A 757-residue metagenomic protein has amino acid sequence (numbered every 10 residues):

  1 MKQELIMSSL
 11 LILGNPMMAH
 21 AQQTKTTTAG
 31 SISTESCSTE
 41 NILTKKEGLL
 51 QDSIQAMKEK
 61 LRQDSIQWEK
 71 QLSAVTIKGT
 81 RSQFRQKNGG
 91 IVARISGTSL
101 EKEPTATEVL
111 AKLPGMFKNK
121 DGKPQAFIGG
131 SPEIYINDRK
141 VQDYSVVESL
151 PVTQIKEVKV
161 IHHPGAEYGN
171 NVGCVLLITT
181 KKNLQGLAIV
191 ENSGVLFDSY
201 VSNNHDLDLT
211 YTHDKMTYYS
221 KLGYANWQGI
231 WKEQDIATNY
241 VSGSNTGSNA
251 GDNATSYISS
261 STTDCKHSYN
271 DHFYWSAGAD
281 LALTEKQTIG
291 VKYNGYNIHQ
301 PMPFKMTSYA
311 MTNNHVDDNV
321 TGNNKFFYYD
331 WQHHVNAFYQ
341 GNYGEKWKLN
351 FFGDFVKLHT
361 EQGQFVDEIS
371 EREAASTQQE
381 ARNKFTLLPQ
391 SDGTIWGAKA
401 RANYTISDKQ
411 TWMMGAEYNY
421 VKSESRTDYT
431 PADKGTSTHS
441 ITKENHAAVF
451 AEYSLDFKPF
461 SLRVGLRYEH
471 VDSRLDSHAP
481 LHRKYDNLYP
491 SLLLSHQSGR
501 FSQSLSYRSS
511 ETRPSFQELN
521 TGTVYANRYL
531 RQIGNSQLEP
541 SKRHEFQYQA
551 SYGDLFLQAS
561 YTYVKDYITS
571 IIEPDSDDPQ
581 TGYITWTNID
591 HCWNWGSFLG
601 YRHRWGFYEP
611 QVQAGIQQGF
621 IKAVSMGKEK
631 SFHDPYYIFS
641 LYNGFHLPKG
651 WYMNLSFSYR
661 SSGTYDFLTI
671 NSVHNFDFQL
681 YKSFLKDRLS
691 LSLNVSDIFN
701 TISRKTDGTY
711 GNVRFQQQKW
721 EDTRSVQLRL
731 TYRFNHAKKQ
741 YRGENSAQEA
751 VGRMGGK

Functional and structural regions predicted by a protein language model:
Q23-S99, N119, I161-H162: Short, acidic, small-residue-rich periplasmic hinge/interaction motif at the N-terminus of Gram-negative outer-membrane
A74, A106-V109, Q125, Y144-S145 (+3 more regions): N-terminal periplasmic accessory domains that precede and gate Gram-negative outer-membrane beta-barrel machines
K112, N137-P164: Short acidic/polar hinge/loop motifs at secondary-structure boundaries that mediate gating or recognition
G173, T179-E191, K232, I236 (+10 more regions): Surface-exposed extracellular loop regions of Gram-negative outer-membrane beta-barrel proteins
Y200-Q228, T255-P303, W331-V335, Y637-N643: Transmembrane beta-barrel wall of Gram-negative outer-membrane proteins
Y274-I298, N323-H478, Q497, S502 (+2 more regions): Face-selective signature of the C-terminal outer-membrane beta-barrel domain
I395-K399, T442, H446-A448, E539 (+3 more regions): Outer membrane beta-barrel strand-and-loop segments of large Gram-negative receptors, especially TonB-dependent
I441-E444, H482-R483, E511-K565, G582-W595 (+1 more regions): Outer-membrane beta-barrel signature, preferentially recognizing the C-terminal barrel domain of Gram-negative
